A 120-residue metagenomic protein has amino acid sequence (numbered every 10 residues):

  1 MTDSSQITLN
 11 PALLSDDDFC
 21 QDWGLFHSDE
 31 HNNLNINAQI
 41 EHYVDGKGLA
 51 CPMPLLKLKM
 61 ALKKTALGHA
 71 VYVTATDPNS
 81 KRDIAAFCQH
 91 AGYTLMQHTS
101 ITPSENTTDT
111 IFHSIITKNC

Functional and structural regions predicted by a protein language model:
M1-C120: Domain-level signature for proteins that mediate thiol-based redox and metal-cofactor handling
